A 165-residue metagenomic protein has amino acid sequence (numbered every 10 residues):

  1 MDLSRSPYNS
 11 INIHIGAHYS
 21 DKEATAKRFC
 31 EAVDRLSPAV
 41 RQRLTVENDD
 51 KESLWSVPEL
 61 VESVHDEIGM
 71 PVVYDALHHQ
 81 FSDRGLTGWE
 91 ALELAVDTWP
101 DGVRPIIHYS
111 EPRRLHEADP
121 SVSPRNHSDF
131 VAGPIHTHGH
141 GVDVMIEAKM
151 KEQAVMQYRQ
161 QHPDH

Functional and structural regions predicted by a protein language model:
M1-P71: Active-site acidic/histidine proton-transfer and metal-coordination neighborhood in alpha/beta enzyme cores
I15-Y19, N48-E52, A76-Q80, E111-R113 (+1 more regions): Active-site-proximal loop/turn and secondary-structure-junction residues that shape catalytic pockets, frequently
L44, D75, V144: Conserved, mostly hydrophobic/aromatic
V57-V61, L77, W89-L92: A general structural signal for well-ordered alpha-helical packing
M70, F81-H165: Histidine-acidic metal/acid-base catalytic patches
